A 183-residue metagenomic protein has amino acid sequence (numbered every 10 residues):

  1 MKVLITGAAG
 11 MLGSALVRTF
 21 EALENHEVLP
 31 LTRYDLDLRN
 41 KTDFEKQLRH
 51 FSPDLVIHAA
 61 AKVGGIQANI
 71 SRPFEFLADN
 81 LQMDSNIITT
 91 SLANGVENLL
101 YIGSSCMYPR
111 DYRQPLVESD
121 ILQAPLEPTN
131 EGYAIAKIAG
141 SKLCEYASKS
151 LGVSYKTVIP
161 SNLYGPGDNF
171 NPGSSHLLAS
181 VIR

Functional and structural regions predicted by a protein language model:
K2-L23: N-terminal Rossmann NAD(P)H-binding glycine-rich loop of SDR-like oxidoreductase domains
T6, L31, V56-K62, L99-S105 (+1 more regions): SDR active-site strand-loop-helix element
L23, E27-K46: Adenosine-cofactor binding site in Rossmann-like domains, unifying the SAM/SAH pocket of S-adenosylmethionine-dependent
K41-L81, T90-A93: NAD(P)H-binding glycine-rich loop region in Rossmannoid oxidoreductase-like domains and their noncatalytic homologs
S85-N130, K156: Conserved Rossmann-fold NAD(P)-dependent oxidoreductase catalytic core, especially the SDR/UDP-sugar
D111-D120, L143-R183: NAD(P)-dependent short-chain dehydrogenase/reductase
G132, A136: Active-site helix of classical SDR
